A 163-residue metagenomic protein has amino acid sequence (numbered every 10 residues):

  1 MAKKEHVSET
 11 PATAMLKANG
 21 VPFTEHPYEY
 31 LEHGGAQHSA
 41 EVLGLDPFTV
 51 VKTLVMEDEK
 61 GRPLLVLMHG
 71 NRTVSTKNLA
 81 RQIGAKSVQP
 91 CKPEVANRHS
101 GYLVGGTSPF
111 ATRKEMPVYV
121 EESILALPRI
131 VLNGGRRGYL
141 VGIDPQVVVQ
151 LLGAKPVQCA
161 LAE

Functional and structural regions predicted by a protein language model:
M1-E163: Extended, low-hydrophobicity, polar/charged segments
